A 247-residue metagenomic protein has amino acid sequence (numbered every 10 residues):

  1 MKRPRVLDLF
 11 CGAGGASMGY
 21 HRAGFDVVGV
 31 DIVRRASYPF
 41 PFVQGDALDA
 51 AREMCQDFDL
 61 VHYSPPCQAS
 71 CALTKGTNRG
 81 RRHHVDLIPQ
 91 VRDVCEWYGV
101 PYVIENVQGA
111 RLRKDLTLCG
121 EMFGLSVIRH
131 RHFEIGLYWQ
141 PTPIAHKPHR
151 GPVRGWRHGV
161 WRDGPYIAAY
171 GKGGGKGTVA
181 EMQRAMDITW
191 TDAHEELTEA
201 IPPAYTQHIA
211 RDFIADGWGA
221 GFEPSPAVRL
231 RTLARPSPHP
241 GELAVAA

Functional and structural regions predicted by a protein language model:
K2-V6: Extreme N-terminal starter segment of soluble prokaryotic enzymes
L9, D31, F42-L60, C67-V245: Class I S-adenosyl-L-methionine
F10-G14: Class I SAM-dependent methyltransferase "Motif I" SAM/SAH-binding loop
Y20: Aromatic pocket-lining residues of Rossmann-like dinucleotide-binding sites
A23: Conserved dinucleotide-binding and phosphotransfer motif residues
D26-V28: Short beta-strand element of Class I
R34-A36: Helix N-cap at the beta1-alpha1 junction of Rossmann-like dinucleotide-binding domains, i.e., the first residues
